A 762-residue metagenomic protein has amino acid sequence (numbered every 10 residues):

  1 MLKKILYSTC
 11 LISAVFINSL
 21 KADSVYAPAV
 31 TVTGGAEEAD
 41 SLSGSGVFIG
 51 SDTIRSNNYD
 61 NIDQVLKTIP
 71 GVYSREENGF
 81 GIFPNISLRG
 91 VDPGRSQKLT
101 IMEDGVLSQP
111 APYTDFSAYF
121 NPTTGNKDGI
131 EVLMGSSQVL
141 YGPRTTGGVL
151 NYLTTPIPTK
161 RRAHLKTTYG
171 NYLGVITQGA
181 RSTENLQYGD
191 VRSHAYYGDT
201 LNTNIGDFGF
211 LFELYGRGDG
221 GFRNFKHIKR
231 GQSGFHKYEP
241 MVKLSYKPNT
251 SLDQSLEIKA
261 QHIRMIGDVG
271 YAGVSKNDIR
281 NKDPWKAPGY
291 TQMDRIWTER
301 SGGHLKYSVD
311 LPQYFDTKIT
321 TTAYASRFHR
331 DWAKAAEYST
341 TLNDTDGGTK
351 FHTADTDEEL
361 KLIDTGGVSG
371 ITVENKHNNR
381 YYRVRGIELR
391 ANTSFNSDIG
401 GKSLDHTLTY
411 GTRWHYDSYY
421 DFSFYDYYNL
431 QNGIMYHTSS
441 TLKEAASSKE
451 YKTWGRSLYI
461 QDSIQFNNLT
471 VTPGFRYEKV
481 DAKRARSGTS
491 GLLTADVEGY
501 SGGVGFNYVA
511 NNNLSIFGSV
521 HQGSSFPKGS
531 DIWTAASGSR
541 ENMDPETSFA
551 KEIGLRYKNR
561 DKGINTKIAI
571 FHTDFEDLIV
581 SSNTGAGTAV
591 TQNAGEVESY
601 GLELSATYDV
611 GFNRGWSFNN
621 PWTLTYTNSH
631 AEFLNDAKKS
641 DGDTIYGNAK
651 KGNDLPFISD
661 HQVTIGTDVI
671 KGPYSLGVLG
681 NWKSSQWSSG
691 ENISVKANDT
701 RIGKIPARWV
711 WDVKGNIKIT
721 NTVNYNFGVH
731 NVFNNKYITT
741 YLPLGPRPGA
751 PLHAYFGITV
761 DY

Functional and structural regions predicted by a protein language model:
A27-N57, I82-N85: N-terminal periplasmic "start-of-domain" segments of outer-membrane beta-barrel proteins
K67-V106: Extracytoplasmic beta-strand/coil segments of soluble accessory domains associated with Gram-negative outer-membrane
V106-M134, A195: Short acidic/polar hinge/loop motifs at secondary-structure boundaries that mediate gating or recognition
E131, S136-S137, V149, L153-T200: Short strand-turn segments of transmembrane beta-barrel domains in outer membranes, especially the first one or two
K166, N392-F395, Q465-N468, G563 (+5 more regions): Gram-negative outer-membrane beta-barrel transporters
S182-D219, R223-G270, R295-Y314, Y410: Transmembrane beta-barrel wall of Gram-negative outer-membrane proteins
K306-S308, K318-A336, V509, S515-H521 (+3 more regions): Membrane-embedded beta-barrel scaffold of Gram-negative outer-membrane proteins
Y382, G400-D417, L442-T573, N620 (+2 more regions): Structural signature of Gram-negative outer-membrane beta-barrels, strongest in the C-terminal barrel of TonB-dependent
